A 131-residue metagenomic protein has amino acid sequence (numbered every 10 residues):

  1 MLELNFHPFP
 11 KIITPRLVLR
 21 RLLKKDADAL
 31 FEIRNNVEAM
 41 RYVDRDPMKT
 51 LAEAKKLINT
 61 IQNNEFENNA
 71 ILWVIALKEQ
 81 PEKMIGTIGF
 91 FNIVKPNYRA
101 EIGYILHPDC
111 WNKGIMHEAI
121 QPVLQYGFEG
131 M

Functional and structural regions predicted by a protein language model:
M1-D109, Y126, G130: GNAT-family acyltransferases
C110, G114-Y126: Conserved acetyl-CoA pyrophosphate-binding loop and the N-cap/start of the following alpha-helix in GNAT-like
